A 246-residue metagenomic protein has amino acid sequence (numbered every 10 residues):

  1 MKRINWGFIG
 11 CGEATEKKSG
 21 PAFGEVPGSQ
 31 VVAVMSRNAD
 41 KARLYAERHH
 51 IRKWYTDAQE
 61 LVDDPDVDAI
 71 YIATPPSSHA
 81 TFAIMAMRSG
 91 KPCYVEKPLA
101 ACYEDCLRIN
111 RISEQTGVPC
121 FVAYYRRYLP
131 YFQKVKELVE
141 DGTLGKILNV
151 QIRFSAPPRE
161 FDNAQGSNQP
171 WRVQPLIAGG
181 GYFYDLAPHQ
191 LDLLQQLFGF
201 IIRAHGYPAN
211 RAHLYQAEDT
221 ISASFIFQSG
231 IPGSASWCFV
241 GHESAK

Functional and structural regions predicted by a protein language model:
M1-H49: N-terminal Rossmann-like dinucleotide-binding module
R3, S29-V31, V67, I147 (+1 more regions): Core-facing hydrophobic residues within beta-strands of well-ordered domains
N5, R211-E218, Q228-K246: NAD(P)-dinucleotide binding in Rossmann-like oxidoreductases
T15, Y55, V95, C120-V122 (+1 more regions): Hydrophobic residues in well-ordered beta-strands that form the structural core
N38, H49-I112: Beta-loop-alpha module in the N-terminal Rossmann-like domain of NAD(P)-dependent dehydrogenases, especially those
R108-R126, K146-L148: Rossmann-fold dehydrogenase core element
R126-L214: Predominantly a Rossmann-like dinucleotide-binding segment in NAD(P)-dependent oxidoreductases
